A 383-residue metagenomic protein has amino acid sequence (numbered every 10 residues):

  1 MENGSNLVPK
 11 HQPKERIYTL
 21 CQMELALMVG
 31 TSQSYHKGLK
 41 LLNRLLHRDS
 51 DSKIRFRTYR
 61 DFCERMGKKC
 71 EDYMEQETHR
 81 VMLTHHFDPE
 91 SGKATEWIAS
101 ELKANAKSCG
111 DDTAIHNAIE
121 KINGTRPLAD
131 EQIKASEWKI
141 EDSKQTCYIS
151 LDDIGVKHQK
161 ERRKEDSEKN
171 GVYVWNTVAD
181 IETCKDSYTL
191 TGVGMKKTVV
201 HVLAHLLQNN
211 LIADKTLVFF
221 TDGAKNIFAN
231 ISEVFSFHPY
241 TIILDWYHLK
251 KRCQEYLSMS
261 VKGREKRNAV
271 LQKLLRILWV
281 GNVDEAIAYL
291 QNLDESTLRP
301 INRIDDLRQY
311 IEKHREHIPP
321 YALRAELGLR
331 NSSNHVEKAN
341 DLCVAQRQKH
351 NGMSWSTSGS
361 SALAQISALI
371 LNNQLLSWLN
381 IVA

Functional and structural regions predicted by a protein language model:
E2-A383: Catalytic center-proximal scaffold of phosphoryl-transfer enzymes
